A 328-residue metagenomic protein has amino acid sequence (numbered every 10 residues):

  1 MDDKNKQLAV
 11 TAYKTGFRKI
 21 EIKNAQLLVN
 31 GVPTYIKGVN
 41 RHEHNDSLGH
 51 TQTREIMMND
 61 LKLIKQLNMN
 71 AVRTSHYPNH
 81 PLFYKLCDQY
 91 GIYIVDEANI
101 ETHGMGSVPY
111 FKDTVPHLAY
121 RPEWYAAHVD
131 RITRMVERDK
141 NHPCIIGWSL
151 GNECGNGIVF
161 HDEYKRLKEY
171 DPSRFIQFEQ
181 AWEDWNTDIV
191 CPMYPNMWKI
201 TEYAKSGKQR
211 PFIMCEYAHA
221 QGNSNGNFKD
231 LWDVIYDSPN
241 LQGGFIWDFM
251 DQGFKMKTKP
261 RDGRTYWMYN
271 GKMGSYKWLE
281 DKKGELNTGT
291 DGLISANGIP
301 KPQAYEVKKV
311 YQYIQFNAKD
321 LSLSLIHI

Functional and structural regions predicted by a protein language model:
D3-K6: Short, solvent-exposed loop/turn segments at the edges of extracellular beta-sandwich modules
L8-S322: Extended substrate-binding grooves/exosites of carbohydrate-active enzymes
I326-I328: Conserved small/polar residues in nucleotide/adenosyl-binding loops
